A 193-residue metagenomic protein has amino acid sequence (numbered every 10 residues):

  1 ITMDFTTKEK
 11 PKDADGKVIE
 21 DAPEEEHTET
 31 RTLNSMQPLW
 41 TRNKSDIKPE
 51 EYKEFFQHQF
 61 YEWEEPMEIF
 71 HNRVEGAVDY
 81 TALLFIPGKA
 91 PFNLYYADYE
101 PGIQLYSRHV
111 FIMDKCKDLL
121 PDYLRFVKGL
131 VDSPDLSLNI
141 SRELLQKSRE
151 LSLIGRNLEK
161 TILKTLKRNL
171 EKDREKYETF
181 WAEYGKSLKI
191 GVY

Functional and structural regions predicted by a protein language model:
I1-Y193: Conserved GHKL (Bergerat-fold) ATPase module
